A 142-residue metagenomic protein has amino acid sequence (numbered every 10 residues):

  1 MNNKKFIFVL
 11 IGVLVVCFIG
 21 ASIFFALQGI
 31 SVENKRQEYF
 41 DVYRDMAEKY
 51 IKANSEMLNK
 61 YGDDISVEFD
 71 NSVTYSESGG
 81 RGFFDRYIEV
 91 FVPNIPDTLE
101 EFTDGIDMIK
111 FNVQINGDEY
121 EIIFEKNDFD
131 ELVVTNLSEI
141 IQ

Functional and structural regions predicted by a protein language model:
M1-N2: N-terminal hydrophobic targeting signals that begin at the initiator methionine
K5-G62, I140-Q142: N-terminal trafficking/processing presequences and adjacent post-cleavage segments of proteins routed to secretion
F8, F25, S76-S78, E101 (+2 more regions): Compositionally biased, low-complexity repeat tracts
F25-R36, R44, T98, I106-K110 (+1 more regions): N-terminal low-complexity, Ser/Thr/acidic repeat segments characteristic of secreted and surface-exposed proteins
D45, K52-I115: Mature extracytoplasmic domains of secretory-pathway proteins
Y120-Q142: C-terminal partner/receptor-binding element of secreted or periplasmic proteins
